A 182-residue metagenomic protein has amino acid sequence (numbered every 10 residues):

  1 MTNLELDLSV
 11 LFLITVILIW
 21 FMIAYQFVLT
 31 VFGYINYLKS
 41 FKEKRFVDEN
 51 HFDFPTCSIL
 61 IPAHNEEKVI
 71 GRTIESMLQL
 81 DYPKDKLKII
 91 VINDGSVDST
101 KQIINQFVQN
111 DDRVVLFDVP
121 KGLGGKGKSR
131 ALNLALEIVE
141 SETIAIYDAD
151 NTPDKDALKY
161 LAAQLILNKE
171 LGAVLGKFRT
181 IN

Functional and structural regions predicted by a protein language model:
M1-H51: N-terminal membrane-anchoring/stem segments of glycan-assembly enzymes
K42-N182: Internal catalytic domains of large membrane-associated glycosyltransferases
